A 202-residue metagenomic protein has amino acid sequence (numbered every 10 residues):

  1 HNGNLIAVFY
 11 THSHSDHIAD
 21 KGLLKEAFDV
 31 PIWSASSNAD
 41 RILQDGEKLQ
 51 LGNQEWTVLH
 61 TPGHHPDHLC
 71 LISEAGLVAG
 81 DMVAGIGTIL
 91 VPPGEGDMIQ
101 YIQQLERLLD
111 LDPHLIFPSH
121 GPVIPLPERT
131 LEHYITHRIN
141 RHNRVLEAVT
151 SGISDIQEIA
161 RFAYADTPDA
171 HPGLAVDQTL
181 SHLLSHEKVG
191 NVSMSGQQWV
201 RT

Functional and structural regions predicted by a protein language model:
H1-W33: Active-site metal-binding motif and surrounding structural segment of the metallo-beta-lactamase
I6, D40, H114: Conserved acidic residues
A7, T11-H17, H64, H120 (+2 more regions): Histidine-centered divalent metal-coordination motifs
F28-S36, V78-G80, H171: Short hydrophobic/aromatic-enriched beta-strand-loop microsegments
I42-Q44: Short acidic-hydrophobic, aromatic-tinged amphipathic segments that line or gate anion-handling sites
G46-L51: Short acidic-hydrophobic surface loop/beta-edge motif
E55-H60, H65-R144, A148: Metallo-beta-lactamase
E147-T202: C-terminal regulatory/interaction regions
